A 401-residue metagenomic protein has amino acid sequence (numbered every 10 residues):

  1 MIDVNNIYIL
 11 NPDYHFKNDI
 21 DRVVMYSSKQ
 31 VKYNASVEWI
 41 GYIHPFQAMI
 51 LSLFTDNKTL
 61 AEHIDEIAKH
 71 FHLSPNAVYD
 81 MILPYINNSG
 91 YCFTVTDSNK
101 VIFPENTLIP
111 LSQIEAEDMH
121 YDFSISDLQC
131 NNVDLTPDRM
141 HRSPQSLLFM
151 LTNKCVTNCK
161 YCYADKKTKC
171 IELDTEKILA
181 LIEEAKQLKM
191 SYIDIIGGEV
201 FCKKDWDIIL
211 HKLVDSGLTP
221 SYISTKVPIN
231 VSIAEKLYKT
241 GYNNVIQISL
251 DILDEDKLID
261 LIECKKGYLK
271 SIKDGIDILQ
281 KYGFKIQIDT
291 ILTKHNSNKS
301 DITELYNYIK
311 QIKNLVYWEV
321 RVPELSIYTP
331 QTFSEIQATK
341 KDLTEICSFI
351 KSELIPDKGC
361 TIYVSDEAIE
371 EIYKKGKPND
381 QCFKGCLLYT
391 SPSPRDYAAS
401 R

Functional and structural regions predicted by a protein language model:
M1-K17: Hydrophobic packing positions characteristic of elongated beta-solenoid/beta-helix-type spike/fiber shafts
R22-Q47: Short alpha-helical segments that sit at the start of domains
W39-S146: Long, charge-rich, low-complexity alpha-helical segments
R139-E176: Canonical Radical SAM [4Fe-4S] cluster-binding loop centered on the CxxxCxxC motif and its immediate flanking residues
S146, D165-L173, K189-K203, S216-N230 (+3 more regions): Core AdoMet radical
K186, L237-G241, I309-K313: Acidic (Asp/Glu)-rich catalytic clusters
D251, E255-L261, K265-L387: Radical SAM enzyme [4Fe-4S]-AdoMet core and its adjacent flexible, acidic and glycine-rich loops/tails across
Y389-S400: Single conserved hydrophobic/aromatic residue that forms the stacking wall/gate of nucleotide- or nucleobase-binding
